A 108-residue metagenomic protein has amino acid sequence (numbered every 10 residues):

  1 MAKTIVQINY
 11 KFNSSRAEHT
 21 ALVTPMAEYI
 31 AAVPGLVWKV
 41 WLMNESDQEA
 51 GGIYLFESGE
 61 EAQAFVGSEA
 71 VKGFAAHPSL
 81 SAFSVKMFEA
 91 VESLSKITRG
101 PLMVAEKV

Functional and structural regions predicted by a protein language model:
M1-E49, G59-G67, P78-V108: Short S/T/G/P-rich N-terminal loop/turn motif that feeds into the first structured element of a domain
G51-Y54: A short, exposed loop/beta-hairpin motif centered on an aromatic-Gly-Thr core
A70: Short, polar loop motifs at secondary-structure junctions
